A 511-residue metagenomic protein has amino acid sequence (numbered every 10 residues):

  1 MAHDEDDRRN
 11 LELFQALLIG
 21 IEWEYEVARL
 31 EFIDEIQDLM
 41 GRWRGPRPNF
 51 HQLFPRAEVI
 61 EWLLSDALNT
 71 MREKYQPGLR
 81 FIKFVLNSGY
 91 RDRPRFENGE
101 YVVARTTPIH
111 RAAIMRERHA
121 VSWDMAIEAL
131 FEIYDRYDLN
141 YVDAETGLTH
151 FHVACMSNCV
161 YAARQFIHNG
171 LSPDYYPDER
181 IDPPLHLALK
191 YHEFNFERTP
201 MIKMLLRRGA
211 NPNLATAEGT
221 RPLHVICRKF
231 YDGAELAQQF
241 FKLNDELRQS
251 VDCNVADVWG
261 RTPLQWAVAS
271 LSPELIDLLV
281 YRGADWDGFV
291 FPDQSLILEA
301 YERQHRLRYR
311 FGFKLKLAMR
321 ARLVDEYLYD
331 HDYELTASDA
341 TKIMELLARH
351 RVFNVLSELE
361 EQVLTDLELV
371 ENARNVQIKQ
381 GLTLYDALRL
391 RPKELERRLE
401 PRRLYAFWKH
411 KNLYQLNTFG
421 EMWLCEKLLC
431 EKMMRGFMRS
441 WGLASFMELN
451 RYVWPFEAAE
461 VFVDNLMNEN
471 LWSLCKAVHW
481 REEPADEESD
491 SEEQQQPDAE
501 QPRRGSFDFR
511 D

Functional and structural regions predicted by a protein language model:
M1-R95, E100-Y101, M115-R116, W266 (+2 more regions): Cullin-RING E3 adaptor/co-adaptor recruitment helices
E61, V102-R111, L148, A217-T220 (+1 more regions): Amphipathic alpha-helical repeat scaffolds of TPR domains
K74-N87, R118-A129, G233-Q238, L243: Helix-turn-helix repeat elements of alpha-solenoid scaffolds
L86-P94, E128-D138, R164-P173, K203-N211 (+3 more regions): Ankyrin repeat domain, specifically the short helix-to-loop turn at the C-terminus of the second helix of each repeat
E100, Y141-D143, P173-P177, P212-A215 (+3 more regions): Ankyrin repeat boundary signal
R105, T146-G147, R180-I181, G219-T220 (+2 more regions): Start-of-repeat signature of ankyrin repeats
R111-W123, V153-C159, L187-R198, V225-A234 (+3 more regions): Ankyrin repeat A-helix N-terminal signature
C155-S157, A163, N169-E179, L187-F196 (+6 more regions): Hydrophobic, small-residue-rich alpha-helical packing segments that form membrane-like cores
